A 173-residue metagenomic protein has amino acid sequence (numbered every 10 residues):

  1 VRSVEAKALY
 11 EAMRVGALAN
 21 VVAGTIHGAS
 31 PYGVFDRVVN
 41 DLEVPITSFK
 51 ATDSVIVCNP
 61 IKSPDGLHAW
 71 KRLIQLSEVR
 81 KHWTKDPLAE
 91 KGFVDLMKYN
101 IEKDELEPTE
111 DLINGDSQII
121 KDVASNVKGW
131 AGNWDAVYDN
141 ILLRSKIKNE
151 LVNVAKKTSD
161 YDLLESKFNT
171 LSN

Functional and structural regions predicted by a protein language model:
V1-P60: Conserved P-loop NTPase nucleotide-binding/switch module
D36, I46-S48, P64, K167-N169 (+1 more regions): A hydrophobic alpha-helix/topogenic segment detector that preferentially activates on transmembrane helices
S54-I147: Conserved P-loop NTPase
K128-N173: Terminal-proximal interaction/regulatory segments of ATP-powered molecular machines
